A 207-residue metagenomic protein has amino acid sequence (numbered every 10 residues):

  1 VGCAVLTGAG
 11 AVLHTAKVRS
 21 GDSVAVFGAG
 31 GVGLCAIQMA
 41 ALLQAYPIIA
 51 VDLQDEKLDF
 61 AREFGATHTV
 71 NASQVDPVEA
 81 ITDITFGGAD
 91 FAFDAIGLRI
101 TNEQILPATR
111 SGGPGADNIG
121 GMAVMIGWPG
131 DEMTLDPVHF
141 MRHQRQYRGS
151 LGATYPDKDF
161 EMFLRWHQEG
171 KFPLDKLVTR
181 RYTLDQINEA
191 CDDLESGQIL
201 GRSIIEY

Functional and structural regions predicted by a protein language model:
V1-V75, E79: Mid-domain Rossmann-like dinucleotide-binding core that forms the NAD(H)/NADP(H) cofactor-binding site
G2-T7, F27, E56, D76 (+5 more regions): Conserved active-site and cofactor/substrate-binding residues in soluble primary-metabolism enzymes
A9-L13, T82, L164, D192: Generic structural signal for well-ordered alpha-helical scaffold segments
A16-R19, L53, D59-Q146: Glycine-rich cofactor phosphate-binding loops and adjacent beta1-alpha1 units of small-molecule cofactor enzyme domains
A25, I49, M122-V124, R148 (+1 more regions): Structural detector of well-ordered beta-strand residues that form the stable sheet scaffold of enzyme domains
G28, D52, G127, E206-Y207: Short beta-strand/turn micro-motifs composed of small residues that flank or help shape donor/cofactor-binding pockets
G87, E103-L106, S111-A116, K158-Y207: C-terminal hydrophobic helical "lid"/dimerization subdomain of Rossmann-like NAD(P)H-dependent oxidoreductases
I96, I126-G130, S150-A153, V178 (+1 more regions): Short strand-turn motif at the edge of the Rossmann-like AdoMet-binding core
